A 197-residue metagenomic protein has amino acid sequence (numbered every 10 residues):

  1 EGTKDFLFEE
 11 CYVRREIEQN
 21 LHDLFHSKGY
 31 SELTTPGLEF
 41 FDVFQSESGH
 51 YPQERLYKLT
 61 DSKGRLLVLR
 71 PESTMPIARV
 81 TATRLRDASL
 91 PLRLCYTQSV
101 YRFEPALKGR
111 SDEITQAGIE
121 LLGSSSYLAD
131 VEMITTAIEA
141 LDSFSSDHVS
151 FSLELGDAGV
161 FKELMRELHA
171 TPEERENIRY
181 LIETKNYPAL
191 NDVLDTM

Functional and structural regions predicted by a protein language model:
E1-M75, R79-M197: Extended, charged alpha-beta segments that form solvent-exposed binding/catalytic grooves in nucleic-acid-handling
